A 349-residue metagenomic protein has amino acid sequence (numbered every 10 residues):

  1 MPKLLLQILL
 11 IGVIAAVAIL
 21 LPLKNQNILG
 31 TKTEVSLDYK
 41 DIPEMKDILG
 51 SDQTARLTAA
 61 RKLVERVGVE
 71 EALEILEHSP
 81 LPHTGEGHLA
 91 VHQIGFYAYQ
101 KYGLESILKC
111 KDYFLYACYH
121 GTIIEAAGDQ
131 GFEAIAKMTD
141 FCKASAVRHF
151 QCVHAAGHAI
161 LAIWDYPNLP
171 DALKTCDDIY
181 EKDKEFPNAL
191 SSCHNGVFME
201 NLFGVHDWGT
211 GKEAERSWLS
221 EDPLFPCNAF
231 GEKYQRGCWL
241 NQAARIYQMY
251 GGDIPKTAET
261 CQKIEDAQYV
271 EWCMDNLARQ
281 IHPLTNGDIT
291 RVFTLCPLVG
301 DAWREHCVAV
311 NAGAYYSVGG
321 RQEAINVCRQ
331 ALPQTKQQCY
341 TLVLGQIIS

Functional and structural regions predicted by a protein language model:
M1-G12: N-terminal Sec-pathway targeting helices
Q7, A18-S349: Non-catalytic tandem-repeat scaffold regions and their flanking low-complexity/translocation tails
V13-V17: Metal/cofactor- and membrane transport-associated sequence elements
